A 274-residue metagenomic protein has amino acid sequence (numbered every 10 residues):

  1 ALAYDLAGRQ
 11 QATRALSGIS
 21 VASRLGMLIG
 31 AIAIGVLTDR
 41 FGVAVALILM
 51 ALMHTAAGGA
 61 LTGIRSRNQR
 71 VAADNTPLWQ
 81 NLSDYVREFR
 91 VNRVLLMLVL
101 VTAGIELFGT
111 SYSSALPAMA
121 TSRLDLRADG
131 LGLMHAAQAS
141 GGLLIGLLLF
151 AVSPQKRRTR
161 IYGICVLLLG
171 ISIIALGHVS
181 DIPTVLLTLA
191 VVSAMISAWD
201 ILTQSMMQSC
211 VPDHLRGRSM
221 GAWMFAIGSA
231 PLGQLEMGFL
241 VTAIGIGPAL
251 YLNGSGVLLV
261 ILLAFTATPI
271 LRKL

Functional and structural regions predicted by a protein language model:
A1, R14-S17, Q80, D84 (+1 more regions): Generic recognition of well-ordered alpha-helical segments within structured catalytic/regulatory domains
A1-L2, L6, I32, G59 (+1 more regions): Mid-bilayer segments of alpha-helical transmembrane spans in multi-pass integral membrane proteins that mediate
A1-L25: Cytoplasmic helix-loop-helix junction between adjacent transmembrane helices in 12-TM secondary transporters
G8, R67, P212-R216: Helix-capping/helix-break motifs at membrane-protein junctions, especially on the cytosolic side just before or after
A22, G42-G59, W79, S83 (+3 more regions): C-terminal transmembrane bundle of multi-pass solute transporters/carriers
I32-V36, I173-A175: Alpha-helical transmembrane segments of multipass membrane proteins
L61, S66-L100: Juxtamembrane intracellular "pre-TM" segments in multi-pass secondary transporters
L98-V99, L107-M119: Short helix-kink/termination motifs in transmembrane helices of multi-pass secondary transporters
